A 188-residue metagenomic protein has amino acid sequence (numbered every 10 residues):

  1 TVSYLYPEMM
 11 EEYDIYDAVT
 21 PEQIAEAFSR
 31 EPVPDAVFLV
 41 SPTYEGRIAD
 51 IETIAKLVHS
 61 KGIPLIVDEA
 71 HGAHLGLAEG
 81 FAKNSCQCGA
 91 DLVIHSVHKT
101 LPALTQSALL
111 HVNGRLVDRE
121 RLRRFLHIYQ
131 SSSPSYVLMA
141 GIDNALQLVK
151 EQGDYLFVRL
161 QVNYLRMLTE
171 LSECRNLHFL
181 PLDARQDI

Functional and structural regions predicted by a protein language model:
T1-P181: Conserved PLP-enzyme active-site core in the AAT-like
D187-I188: Conserved PLP-binding active-site segment of the aspartate aminotransferase-like
